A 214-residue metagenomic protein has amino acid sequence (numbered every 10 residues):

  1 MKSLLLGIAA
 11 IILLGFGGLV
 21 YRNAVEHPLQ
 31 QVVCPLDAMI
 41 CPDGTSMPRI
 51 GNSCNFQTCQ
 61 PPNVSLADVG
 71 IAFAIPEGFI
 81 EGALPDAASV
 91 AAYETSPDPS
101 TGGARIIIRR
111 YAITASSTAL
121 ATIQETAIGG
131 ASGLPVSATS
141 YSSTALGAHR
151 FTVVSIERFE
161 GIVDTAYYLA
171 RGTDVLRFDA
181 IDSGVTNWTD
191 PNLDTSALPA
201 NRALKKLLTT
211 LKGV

Functional and structural regions predicted by a protein language model:
M1-L5: Feature marks short, highly hydrophobic, charge-poor N-terminal signal-anchor/signal peptide-like helices that anchor
L6-N23: Hydrophobic alpha-helical membrane-insertion segments, chiefly the h-region of N-terminal signal peptides
N23-M39, P61-N63: Ser/Thr/Pro/Gly-rich low-complexity linker/stalk segments immediately outside membranes or between
M39-I50: Extracellular, cysteine-rich, disulfide-stabilized repeat modules with beta-strand cores
P48-Q60: Short, disulfide-bonded extracellular cysteine-rich repeat modules
P62-A72, D194-N201: Short aromatic-glycine motifs in intrinsically disordered, low-complexity regions
A67-G129, I156-Y168: Secretory pathway targeting signatures of secreted, lumenal, and periplasmic proteins
S142-V214: Short, well-structured beta-strand
